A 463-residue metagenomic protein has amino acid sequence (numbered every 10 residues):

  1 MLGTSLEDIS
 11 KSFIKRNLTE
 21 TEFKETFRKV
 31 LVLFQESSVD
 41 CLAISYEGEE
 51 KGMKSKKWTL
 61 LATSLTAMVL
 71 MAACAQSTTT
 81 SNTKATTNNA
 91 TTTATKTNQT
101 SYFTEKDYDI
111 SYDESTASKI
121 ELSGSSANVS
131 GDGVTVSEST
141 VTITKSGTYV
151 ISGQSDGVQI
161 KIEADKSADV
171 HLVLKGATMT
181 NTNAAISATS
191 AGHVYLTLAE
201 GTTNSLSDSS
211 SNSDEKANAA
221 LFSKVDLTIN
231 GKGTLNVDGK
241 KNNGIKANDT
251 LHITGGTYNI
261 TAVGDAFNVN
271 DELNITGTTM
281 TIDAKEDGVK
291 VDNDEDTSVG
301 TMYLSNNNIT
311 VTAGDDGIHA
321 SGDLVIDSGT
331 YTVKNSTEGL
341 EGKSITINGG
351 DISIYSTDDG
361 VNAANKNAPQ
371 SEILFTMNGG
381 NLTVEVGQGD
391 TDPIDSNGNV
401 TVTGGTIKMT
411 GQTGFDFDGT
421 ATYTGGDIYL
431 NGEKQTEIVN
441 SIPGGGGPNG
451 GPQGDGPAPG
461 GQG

Functional and structural regions predicted by a protein language model:
L2-F13, L18-T21, T26-V30: N-terminal amphipathic/hydrophobic targeting modules at extreme N-termini, encompassing cleavable Sec/SRP-type signal
L6, F34-Q35, P452, G461: Intrinsically disordered, low-complexity regions enriched in polar/acidic and amide residues
E7, S12-I14, E36-D40, E47 (+2 more regions): Serine/proline-rich low-complexity intrinsically disordered segments, especially terminal tails, linkers
I9, N17, T26, S37 (+3 more regions): Compositionally biased, intrinsically disordered low-complexity segments enriched in polar/proline residues
F13-K15, E20, S37, A67 (+1 more regions): Hydrophobic residues within membrane-embedded alpha helices
T19, L31-V32, L60, T87: Sequence-pattern detector for short linear motifs and compositional/periodic biases rather than a specific fold
R28, L33-G52: Short, Lys/Arg-enriched N-terminal segments with co-localized hydrophobic residues within the first ~10-30 amino acids
G48-G463: A composition-driven surface/loop motif
